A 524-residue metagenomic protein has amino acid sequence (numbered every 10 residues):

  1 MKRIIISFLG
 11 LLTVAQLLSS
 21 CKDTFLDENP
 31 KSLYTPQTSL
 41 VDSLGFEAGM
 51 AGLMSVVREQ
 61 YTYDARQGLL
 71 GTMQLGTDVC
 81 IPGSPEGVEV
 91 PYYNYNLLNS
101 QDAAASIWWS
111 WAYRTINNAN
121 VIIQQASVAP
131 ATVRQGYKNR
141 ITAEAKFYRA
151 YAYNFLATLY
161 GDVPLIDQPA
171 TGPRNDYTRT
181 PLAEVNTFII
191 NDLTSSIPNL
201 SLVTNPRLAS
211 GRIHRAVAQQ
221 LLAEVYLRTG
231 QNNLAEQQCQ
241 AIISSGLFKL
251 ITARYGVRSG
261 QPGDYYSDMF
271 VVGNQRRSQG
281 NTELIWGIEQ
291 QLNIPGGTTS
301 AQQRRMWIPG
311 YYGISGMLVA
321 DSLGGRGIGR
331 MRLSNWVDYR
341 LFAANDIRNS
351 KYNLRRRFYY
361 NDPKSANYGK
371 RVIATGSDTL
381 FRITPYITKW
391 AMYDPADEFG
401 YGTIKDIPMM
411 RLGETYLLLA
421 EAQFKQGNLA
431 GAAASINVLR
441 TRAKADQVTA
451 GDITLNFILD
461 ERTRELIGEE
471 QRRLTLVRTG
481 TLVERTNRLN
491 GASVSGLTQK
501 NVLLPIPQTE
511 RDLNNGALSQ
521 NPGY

Functional and structural regions predicted by a protein language model:
C21-L70, N514-Y524: Membrane-proximal, proline-rich intrinsically disordered regions
D42-A51, S55-Y63, P82-Y160, D176 (+3 more regions): Conserved, well-structured interaction surfaces
Y61, P85-W109, L250-E414, T486-Y524: Elongated scaffold/linker segments in the mid-to-C-terminal portions of large proteins
D64-P82, I166-P169, L202-Q220, R228-M306 (+3 more regions): Short, surface-exposed recognition loops and adjoining beta-strand edges that mediate ligand/DNA contacts, enriched
